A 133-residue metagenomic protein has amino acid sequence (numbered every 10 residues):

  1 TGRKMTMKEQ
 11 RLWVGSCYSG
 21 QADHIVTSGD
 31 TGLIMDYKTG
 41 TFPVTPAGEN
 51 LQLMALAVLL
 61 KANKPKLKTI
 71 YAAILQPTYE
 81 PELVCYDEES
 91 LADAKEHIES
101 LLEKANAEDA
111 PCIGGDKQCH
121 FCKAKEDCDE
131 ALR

Functional and structural regions predicted by a protein language model:
G2-A105: Mg2+/Mn2+-dependent nuclease catalytic core
A92, E96-R133: Accessory terminal regions of nucleic-acid processing enzymes
